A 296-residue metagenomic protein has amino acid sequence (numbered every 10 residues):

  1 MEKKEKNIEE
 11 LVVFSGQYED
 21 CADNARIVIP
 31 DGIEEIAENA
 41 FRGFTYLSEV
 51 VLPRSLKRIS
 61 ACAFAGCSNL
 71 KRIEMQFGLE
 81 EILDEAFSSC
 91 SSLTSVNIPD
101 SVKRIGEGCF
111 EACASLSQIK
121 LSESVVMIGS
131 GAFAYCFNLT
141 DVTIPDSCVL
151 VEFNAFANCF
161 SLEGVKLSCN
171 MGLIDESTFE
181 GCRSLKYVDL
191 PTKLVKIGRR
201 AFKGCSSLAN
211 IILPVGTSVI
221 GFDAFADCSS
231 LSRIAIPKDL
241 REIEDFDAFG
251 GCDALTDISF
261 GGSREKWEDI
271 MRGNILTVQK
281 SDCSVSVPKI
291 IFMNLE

Functional and structural regions predicted by a protein language model:
M1-V12, C21-E35, T45-R58, S68-E81 (+9 more regions): Structural signature of tandem-repeat unit edges
G16-Q17, A37-A40, S60-A63, L83-A86 (+7 more regions): Consensus positions within tandem repeat domains that build extended binding/scaffold surfaces
R42, A65, G273-I275: Short, glycine/charged-enriched secondary-structure capping and boundary segments
D247, E268-D282: Short, aromatic/basic amphipathic alpha-helical patches
